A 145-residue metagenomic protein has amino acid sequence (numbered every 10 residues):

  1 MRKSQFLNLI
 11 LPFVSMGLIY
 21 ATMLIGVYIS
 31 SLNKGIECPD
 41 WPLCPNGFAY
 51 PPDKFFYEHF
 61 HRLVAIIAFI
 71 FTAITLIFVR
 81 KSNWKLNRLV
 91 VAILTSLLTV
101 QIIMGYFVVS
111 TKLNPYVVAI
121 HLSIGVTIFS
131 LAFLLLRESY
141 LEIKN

Functional and structural regions predicted by a protein language model:
M1-N145: Polytopic transmembrane helical bundles with strong interfacial aromatic enrichment
